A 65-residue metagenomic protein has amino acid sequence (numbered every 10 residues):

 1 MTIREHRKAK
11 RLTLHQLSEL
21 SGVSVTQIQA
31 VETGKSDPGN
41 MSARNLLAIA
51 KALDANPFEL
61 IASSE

Functional and structural regions predicted by a protein language model:
M1-A9, F58: A short, Lys/Arg-rich alpha-helix, primarily the initiator
I3, L17, I28-V31, L60: Conserved hydrophobic/aromatic packing and binding residues within compact polymer-binding modules
R4, H15, L47: Residues within the helices of the helix-turn-helix
R7, S18, A50: The alpha-helix within a helix-turn-helix
R11, K35-A48: Short, basic-rich loop-to-helix N-cap that marks the start of a DNA-contacting helix
V23-G39: Recognition helix of helix-turn-helix/homeodomain-like DNA-binding domains that insert into the DNA major groove
A43-E59: DNA major-groove recognition helix of helix-turn-helix/homeodomain DNA-binding modules
